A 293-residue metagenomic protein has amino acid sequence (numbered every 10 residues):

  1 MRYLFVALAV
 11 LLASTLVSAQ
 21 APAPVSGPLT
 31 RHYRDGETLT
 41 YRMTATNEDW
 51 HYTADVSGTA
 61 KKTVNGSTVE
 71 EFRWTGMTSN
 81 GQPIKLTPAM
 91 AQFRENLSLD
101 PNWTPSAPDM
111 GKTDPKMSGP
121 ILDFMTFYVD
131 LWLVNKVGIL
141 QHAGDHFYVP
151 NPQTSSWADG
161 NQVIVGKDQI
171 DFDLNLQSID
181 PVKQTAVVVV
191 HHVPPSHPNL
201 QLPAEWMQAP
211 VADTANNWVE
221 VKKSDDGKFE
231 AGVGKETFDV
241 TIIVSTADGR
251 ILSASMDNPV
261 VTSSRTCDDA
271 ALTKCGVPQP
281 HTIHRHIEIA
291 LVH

Functional and structural regions predicted by a protein language model:
M1-L4: Positively charged n-region of N-terminal signal peptides that target proteins for export
V6-T15: Bacterial N-terminal signal peptides
Q20-H293: Signature of exported/secreted
